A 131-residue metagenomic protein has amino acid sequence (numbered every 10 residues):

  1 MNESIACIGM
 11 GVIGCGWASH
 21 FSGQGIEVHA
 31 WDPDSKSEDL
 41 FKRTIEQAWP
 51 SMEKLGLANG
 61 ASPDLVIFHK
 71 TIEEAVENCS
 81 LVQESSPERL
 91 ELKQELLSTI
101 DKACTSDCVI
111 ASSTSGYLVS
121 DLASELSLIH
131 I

Functional and structural regions predicted by a protein language model:
M1-S51, L55: NAD(P)+-binding Rossmann beta1-loop-alpha1 motif at the extreme N-terminus of oxidoreductases
I8, W31, H69, S85 (+1 more regions): Structural motif
G14, R89-L90, Y117-L118: Glycine-rich nucleotide phosphate-binding loop and flanking beta-alpha elements of Rossmann-like dinucleotide-binding
C15, D39, Q94, S120-D121: Alpha-helical elements of the RecA-like P-loop NTPase motor core of helicases
K36, L40, S51-V109: Rossmann-like NAD(P)-binding element
V109-D121: N-terminal Rossmann-like NAD(P) cofactor-binding subdomain of oxidoreductases, focused on the glycine-rich
A123-E125: Glycine-rich beta-alpha-beta "Rossmann" dinucleotide-binding loop(s) and their flanking helix/strand
I129-I131: Conserved small/polar residues in nucleotide/adenosyl-binding loops
